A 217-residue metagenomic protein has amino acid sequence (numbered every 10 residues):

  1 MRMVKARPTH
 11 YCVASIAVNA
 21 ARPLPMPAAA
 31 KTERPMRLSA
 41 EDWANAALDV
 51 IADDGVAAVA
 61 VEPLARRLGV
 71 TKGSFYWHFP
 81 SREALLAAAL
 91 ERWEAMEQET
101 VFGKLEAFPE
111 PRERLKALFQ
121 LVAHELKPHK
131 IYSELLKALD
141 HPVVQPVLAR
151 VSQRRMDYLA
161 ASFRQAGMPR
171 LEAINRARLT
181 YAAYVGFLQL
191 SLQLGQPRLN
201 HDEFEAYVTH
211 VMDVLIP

Functional and structural regions predicted by a protein language model:
R2-A30, H124, A161-R164, Q196-P217: C-terminal peripheral helix-coil segments that are non-catalytic and often amphipathic
T32-L38: A detector for short, charged/polar N-terminal pre-domain segments
S39-D42, A46-A88: Helix-turn-helix
A88, E99-Y132, T180: Hydrophobic alpha-helical connector segments
E125-A149, Q193: Amphipathic alpha-helical segments used for helix-helix packing
Q145, A149, R164-P217: Hydrophobic/aromatic-rich alpha-helical bundle segments in the mid-to-C-terminal region
V147-R154, Y158: Short, solvent-exposed amphipathic helices
